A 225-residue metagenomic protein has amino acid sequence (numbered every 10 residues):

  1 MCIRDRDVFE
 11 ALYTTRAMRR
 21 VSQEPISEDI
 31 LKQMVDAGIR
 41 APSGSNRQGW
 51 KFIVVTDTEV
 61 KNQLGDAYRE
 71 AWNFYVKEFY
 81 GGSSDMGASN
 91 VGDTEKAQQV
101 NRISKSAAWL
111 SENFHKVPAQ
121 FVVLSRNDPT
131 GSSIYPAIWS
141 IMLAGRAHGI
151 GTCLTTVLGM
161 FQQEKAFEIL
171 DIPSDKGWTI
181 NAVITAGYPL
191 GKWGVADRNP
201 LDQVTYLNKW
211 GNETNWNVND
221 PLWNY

Functional and structural regions predicted by a protein language model:
R4, T179-Y225: C-terminal helix-cap and adjacent tail motif
D7-E24: Generic N-terminal amphipathic, Lys/Arg-enriched alpha-helix
L12, M34-G38, I184: Short alpha-helical scaffolding segments that buttress acidic/His motifs in well-ordered protein cores
S22, K105-A108, A119-P129, W210-Y225: Helix-biased detector of long, well-ordered alpha-helical tracts
M34-G38, A119-I169: Small-aliphatic-rich amphipathic alpha-helix that forms the alpha element of a beta-alpha
A41-N46: Glycine-rich phosphate/pyrophosphate-binding beta-alpha loops
Q48-I134: Glycine/small-residue-rich phosphate/adenosyl-binding loop
N73-N90, L170-D197: A glycine-rich helix N-cap at a beta->alpha junction
